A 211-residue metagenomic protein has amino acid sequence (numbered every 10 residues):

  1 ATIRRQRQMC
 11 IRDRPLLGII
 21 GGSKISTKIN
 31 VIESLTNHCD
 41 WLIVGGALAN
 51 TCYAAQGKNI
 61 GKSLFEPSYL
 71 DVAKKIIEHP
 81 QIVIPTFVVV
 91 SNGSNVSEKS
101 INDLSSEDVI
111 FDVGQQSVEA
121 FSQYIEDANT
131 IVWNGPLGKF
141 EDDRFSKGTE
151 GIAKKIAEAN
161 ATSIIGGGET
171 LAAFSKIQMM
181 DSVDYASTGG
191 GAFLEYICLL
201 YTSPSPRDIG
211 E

Functional and structural regions predicted by a protein language model:
A1-R7, I11, Y201, P206-E211: Single conserved hydrophobic/aromatic residue that forms the stacking wall/gate of nucleotide- or nucleobase-binding
R4-Q8, R12-N37: Anion-binding alpha/beta catalytic cores of soluble intermediary-metabolism enzymes, centered on
G18-I20, I43-G45, V83-T86, V132-N134 (+2 more regions): General beta-strand structural signal in soluble alpha/beta enzymes
N30-I84: Acidic, glycine-rich loop-and-beta core segments that form the ion-binding/anion-interacting portion of active sites
L70, T170-S203: C-terminal functional extensions of proteins
H79-P80, E158-T162: A short helix->loop->beta-strand "cap" motif at the edges of active sites that frequently abuts
Q81-E126, T130, P136-D143: Active-site rim loops that border cofactor/substrate pockets in soluble metabolic enzymes
F145-A153: Charged helix-capping and loop-helix junction motifs
